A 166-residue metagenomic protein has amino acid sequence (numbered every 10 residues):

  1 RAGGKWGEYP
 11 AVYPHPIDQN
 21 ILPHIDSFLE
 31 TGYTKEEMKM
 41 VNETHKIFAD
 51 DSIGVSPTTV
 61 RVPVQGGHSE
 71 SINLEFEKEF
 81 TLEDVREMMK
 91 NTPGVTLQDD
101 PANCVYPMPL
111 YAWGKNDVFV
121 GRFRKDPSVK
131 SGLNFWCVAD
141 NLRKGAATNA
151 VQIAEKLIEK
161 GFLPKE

Functional and structural regions predicted by a protein language model:
R1-M88: Active-site-lining helix/loop region of Rossmann-like oxidoreductase modules
I53-E166: C-terminal active-site/capping subdomain that shapes the small-molecule cofactor and substrate pocket of enzyme
